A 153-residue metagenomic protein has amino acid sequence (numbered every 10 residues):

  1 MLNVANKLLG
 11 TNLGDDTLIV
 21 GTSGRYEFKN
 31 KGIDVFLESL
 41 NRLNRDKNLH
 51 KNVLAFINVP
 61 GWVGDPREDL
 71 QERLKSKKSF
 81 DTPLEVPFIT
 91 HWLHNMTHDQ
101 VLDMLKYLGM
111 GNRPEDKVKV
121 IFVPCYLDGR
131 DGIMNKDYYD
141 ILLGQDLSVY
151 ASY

Functional and structural regions predicted by a protein language model:
M1-Y153: Catalytic cores of carbohydrate-active enzymes across secretory and cytosolic contexts
